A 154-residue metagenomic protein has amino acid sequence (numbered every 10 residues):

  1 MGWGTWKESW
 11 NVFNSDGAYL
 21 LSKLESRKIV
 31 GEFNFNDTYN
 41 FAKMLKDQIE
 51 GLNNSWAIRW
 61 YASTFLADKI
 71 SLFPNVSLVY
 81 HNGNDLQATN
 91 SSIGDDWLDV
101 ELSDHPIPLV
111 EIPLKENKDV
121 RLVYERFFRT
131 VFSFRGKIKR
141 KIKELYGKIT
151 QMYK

Functional and structural regions predicted by a protein language model:
M1-K154: An acidic/histidine-cluster motif and surrounding catalytic segment that typifies divalent-metal-assisted enzyme active
